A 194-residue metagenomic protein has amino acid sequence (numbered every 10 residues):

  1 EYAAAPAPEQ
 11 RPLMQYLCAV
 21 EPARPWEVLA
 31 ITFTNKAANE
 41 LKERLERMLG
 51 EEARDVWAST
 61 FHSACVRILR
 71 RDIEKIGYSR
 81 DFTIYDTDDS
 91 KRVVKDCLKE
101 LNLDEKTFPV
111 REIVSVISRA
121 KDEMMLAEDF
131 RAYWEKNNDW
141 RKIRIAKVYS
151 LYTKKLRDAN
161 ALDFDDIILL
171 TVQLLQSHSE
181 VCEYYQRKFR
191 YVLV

Functional and structural regions predicted by a protein language model:
E1-V192: A basic/glycine-biased coupling hinge at the interface between accessory DNA-binding modules
